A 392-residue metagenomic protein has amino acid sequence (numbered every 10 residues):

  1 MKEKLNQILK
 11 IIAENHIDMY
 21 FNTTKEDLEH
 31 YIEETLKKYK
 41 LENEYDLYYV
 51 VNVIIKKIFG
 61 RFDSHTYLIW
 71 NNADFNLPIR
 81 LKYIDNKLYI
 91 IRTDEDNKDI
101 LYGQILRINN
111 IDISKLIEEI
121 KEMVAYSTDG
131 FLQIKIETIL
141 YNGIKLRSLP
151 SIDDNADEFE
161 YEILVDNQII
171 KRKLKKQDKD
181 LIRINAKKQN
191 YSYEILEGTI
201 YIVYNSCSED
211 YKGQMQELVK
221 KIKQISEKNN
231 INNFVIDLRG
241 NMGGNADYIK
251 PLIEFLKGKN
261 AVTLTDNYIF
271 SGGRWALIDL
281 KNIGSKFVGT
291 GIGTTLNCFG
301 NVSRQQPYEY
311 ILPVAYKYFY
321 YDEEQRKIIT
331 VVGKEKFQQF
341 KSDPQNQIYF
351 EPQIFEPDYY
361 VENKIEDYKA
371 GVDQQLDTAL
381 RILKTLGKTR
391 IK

Functional and structural regions predicted by a protein language model:
M1-N233, G240-M242, N260, K286 (+2 more regions): Flexible, low-complexity junctional segments that flank or bridge functional domains
I231-V235, R239-L386: Conserved acidic, small-residue-rich alpha-beta core segments centered on
